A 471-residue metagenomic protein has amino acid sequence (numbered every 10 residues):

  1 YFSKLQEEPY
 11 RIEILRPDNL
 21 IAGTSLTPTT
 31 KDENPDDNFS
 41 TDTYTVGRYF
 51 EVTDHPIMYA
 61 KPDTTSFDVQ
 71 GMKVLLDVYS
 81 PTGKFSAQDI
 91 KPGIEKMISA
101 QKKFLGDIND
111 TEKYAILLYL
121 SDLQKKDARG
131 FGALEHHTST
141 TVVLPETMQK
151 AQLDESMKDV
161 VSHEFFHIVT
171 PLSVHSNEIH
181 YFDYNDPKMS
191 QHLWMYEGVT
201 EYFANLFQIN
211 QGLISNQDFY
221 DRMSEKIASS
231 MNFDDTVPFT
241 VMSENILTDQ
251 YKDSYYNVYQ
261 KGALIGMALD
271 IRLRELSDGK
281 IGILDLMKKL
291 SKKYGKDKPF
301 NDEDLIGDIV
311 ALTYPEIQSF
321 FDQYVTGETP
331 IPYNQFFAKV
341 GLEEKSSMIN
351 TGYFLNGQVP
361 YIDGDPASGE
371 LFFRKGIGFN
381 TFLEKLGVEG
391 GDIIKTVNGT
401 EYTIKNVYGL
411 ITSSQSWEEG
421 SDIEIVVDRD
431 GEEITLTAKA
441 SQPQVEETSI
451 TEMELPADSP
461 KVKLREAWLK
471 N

Functional and structural regions predicted by a protein language model:
Y1-T111, R129-G132: Non-catalytic architectural context of zinc metalloproteases
Q6-I14, E146, T248, M267: A sensor for short, sequence-defined functional sites
D63-H192: Juxtacatalytic substrate-recognition/specificity segment
Q101, M195-F207: An active-site-proximal "capping" alpha-helix that borders the catalytic cofactor pocket
M189-E197, Y256-V258: Active-site metal-coordination segments of metallo-dependent hydrolases
A204-N205, L213-N471: C-terminal recognition in membrane/secretory proteostasis and scaffolding
